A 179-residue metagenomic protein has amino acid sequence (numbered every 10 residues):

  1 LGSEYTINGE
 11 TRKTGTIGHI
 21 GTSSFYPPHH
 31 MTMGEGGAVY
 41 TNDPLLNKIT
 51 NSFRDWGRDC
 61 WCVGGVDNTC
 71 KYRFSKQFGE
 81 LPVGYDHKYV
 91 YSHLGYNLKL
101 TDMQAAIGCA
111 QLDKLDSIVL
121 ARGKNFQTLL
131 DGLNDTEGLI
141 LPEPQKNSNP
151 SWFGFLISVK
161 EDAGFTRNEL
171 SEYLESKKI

Functional and structural regions predicted by a protein language model:
L1-M31, K48, Y89-V90: Conserved active-site segment immediately N-terminal to the catalytic lysine that forms the internal aldimine
E4-G9, P44-I179: PLP-dependent aminotransferase class I/II
G15, V39, Y96: Residues that recognize and position ribonucleotide moieties
I17, E35, F155: Acidic, glycine-centered active-site loop in nucleotide-sugar glycosyltransferases
T22, A38, G154-L156: Short aromatic/hydrophobic contact patches that present stacked aromatics for nucleic-acid/ligand binding
H30-V39: Glycine-rich phosphate-binding loop of ATP-grasp-fold ATP-dependent ligases
